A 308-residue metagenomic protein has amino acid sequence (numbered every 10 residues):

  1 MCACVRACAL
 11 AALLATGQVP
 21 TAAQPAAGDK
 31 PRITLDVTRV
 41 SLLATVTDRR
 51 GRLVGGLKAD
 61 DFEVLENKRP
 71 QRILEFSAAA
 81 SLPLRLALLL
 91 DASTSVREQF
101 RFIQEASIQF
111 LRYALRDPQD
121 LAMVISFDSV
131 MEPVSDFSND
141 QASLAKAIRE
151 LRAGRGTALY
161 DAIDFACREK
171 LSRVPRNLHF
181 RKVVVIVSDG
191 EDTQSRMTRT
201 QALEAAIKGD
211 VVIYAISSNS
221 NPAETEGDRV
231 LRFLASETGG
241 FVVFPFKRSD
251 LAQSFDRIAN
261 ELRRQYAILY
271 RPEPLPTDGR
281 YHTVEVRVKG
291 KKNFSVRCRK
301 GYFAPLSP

Functional and structural regions predicted by a protein language model:
C4-G17: Bacterial N-terminal signal peptides
V19-P308: Scaffold/interface architecture of coatomer-like assemblies
